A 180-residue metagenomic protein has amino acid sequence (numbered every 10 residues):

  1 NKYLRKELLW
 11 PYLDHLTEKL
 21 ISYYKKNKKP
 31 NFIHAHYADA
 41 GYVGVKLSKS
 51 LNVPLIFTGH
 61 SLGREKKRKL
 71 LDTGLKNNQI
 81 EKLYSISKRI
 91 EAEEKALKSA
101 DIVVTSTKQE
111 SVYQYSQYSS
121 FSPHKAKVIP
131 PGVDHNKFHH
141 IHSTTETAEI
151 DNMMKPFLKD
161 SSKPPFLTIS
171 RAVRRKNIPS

Functional and structural regions predicted by a protein language model:
N1-S180: Catalytic cores of nucleotide-sugar-dependent glycosyltransferases that transfer UDP/GDP/TDP-activated
